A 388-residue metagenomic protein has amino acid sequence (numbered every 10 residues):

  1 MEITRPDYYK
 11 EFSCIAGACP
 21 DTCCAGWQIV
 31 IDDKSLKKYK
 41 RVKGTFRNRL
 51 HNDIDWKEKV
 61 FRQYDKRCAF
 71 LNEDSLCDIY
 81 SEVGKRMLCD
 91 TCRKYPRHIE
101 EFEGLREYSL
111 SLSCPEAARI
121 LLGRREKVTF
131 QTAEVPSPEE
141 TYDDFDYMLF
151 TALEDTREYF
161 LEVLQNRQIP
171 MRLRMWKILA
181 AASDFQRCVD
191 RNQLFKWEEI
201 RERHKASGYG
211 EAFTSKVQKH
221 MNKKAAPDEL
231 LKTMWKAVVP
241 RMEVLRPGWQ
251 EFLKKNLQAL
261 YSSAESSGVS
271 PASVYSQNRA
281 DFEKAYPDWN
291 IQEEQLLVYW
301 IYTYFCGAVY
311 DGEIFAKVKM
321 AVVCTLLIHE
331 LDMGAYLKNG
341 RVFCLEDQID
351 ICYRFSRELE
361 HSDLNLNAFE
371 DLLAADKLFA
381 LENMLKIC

Functional and structural regions predicted by a protein language model:
M1-F46: General N-terminal leader/first-domain-start detector
R5, E73, A308-D311: Short linear interaction motifs
E11-C19, K127, T132, L297-W300: Short, compositionally biased low-complexity segments
E11-I29, Q63-H98, S111-A118: Local cysteine-cluster metal-coordination motifs and their immediate loop/turn environment, predominantly Fe-S cluster
C14, E82, D146, F150 (+1 more regions): Short, charged/polar micro-motifs that form catalytic or ligand-binding hotspots
W27-D65, A69-D74: Membrane helical hairpin/interfacial module
V83-A180, D184: Internal, well-ordered alpha/beta segment that forms a basic, Gly-enriched binding/recognition surface
M171-C388: Hydrophobic, aromatic-lined core segments that form the binding pocket/scaffold for planar heteroaromatic ligands
